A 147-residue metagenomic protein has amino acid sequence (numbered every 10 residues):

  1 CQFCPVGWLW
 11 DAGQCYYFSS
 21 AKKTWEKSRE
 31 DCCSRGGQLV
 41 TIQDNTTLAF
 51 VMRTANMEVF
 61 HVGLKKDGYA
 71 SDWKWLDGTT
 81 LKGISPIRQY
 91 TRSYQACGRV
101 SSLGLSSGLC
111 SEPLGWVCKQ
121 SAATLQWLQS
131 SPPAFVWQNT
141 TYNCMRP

Functional and structural regions predicted by a protein language model:
C1-P147: Extracellular, disulfide-bonded carbohydrate-recognition/adhesion ectodomains, dominated by C-type lectin-like domains
